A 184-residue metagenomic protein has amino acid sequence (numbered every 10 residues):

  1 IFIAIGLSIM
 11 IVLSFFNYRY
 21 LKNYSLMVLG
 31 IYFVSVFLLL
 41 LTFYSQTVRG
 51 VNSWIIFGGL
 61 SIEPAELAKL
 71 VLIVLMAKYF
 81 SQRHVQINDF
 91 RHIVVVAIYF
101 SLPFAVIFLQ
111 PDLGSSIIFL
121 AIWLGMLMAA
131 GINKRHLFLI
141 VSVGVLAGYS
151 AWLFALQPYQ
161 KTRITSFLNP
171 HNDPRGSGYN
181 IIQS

Functional and structural regions predicted by a protein language model:
I1-P111, P174: Membrane-helix boundary/helix-loop-helix interface segments in multi-pass membrane proteins
L7, V74, F100, W123 (+3 more regions): Alpha-helix boundary/capping residues
N17, A68, L72, M76 (+6 more regions): Helical mechanochemical/support elements of P-loop NTPase systems and associated helical scaffolds
N23, I117-I118, Q157, S177: Alpha-helix N-cap/helix-start motif
L26-M27, F33-V36, I93-I107, L113-L153: Hydrophobic alpha-helical segments of polytopic membrane proteins
Q46-W54, F138-S184: Hydrophobic, glycine- and aromatic-enriched re-entrant/interface helices and adjoining loop segments
T47, Q86, S116-I117, L156: Short, surface-exposed helix-loop/turn micro-motifs enriched in polar/charged residues
